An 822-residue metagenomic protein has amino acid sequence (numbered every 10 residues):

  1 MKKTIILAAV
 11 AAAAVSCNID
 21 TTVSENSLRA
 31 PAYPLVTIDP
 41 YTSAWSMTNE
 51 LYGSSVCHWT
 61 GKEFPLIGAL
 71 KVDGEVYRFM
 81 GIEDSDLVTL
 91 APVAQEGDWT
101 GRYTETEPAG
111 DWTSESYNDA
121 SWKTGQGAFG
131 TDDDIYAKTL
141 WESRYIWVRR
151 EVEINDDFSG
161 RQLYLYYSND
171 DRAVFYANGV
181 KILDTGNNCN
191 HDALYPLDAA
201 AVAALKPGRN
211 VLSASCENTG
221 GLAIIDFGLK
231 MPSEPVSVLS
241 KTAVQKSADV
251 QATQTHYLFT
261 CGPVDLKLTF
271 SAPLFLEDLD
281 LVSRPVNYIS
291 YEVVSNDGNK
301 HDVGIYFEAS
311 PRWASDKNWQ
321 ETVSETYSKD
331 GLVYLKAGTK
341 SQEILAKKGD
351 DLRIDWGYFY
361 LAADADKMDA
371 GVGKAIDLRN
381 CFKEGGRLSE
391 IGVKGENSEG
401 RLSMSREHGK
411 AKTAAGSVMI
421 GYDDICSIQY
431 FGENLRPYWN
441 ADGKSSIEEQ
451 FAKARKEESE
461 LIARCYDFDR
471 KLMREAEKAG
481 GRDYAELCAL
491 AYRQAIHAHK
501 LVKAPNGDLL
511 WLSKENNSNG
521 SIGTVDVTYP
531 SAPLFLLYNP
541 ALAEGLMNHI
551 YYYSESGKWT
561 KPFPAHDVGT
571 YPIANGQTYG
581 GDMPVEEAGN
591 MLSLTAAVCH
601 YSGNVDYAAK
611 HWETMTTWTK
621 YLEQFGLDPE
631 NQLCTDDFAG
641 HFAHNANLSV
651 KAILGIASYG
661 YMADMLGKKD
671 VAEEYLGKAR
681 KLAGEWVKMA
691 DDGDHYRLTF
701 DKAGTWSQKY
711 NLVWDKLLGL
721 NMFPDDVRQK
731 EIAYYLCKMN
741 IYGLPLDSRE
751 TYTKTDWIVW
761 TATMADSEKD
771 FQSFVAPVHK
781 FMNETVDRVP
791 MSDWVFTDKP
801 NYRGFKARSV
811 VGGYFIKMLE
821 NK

Functional and structural regions predicted by a protein language model:
N18-Y33, A44, D84-G101, E105-S114 (+4 more regions): Acidic/polar, glycine-enriched structural segments that form the non-catalytic walls/loops of the carbohydrate-binding
V23-W59, E587, M591-L592, L666 (+2 more regions): C-terminal capping/lid segments that line or modulate ligand- or cofactor-binding pockets
S43-T48, G68, F259, S290-N296 (+9 more regions): Well-ordered alpha-helical scaffold segments within catalytic/enzyme domains
S55, G61-L87, E234-A243, T528-T570: Carboxylate/His-rich catalytic cores and anion/metal-binding grooves
T89-A109, S114-Y117, W122, N188-N190 (+1 more regions): An acidic-aromatic loop/edge-strand motif
W122, R144, V152-I182, L212-A214: Aromatic-lined ligand-binding clefts that engage carbohydrates, nucleic acids, or primary amines
L332-R387, E515-V527, P533-P540, Y552 (+9 more regions): Extended ligand-binding clefts on enzyme/binding-domain cores
A441, S445-L461, G520-P629, N645-A663: Aromatic-rich carbohydrate-recognition surfaces in CAZymes
